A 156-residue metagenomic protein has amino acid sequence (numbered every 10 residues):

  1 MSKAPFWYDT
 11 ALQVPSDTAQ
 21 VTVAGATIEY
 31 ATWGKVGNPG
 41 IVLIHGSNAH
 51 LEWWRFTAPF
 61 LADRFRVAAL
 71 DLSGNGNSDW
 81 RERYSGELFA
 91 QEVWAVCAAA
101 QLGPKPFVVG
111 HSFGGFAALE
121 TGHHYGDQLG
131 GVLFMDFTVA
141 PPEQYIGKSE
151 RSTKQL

Functional and structural regions predicted by a protein language model:
M1-I41, A62-F65, L102-G103, G130 (+1 more regions): Alpha/beta-hydrolase fold catalytic core
A26, A31, A68-V109, F113 (+3 more regions): Active-site loop/oxyanion-hole signature of alpha/beta-hydrolase fold enzymes
A26-D79: Conserved HGGG/HGGXW glycine-rich cap/lid loop of the alpha/beta-hydrolase fold
G46-S47, H111, F137-T138: Conserved donor-binding loops in enzymes that form glycosidic bonds
A49, G74, G115, V139-A140: Active-site micro-motifs of SAM-dependent methyltransferase domains
R55, W94, L119-H123: Short, hydrophobic alpha-helix immediately C-terminal to the catalytic nucleophile
F60, A99, E120-Q128: Alpha-helical structural signal in soluble globular domains
L119, H123, G130-L156: Flexible "cap/lid" loop of the alpha/beta hydrolase fold
